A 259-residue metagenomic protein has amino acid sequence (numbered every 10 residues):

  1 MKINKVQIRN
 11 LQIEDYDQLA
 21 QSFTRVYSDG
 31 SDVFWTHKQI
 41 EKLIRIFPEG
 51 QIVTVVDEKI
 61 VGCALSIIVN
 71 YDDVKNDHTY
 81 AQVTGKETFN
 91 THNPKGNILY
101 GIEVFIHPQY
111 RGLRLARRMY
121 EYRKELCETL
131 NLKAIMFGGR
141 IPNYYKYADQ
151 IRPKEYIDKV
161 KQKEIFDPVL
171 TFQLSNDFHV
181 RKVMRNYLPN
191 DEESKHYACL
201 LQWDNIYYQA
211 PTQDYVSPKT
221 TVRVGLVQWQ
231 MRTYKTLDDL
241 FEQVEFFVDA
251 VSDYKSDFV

Functional and structural regions predicted by a protein language model:
M1-D77: Short amphipathic alpha-helix that is part of the acyltransferase structural core
K2, Q7-E14, T36, M119-L126 (+1 more regions): C-terminal/domain-terminus segments
L11, V104-I106: Hydrophobic adenine-recognition pocket in adenosine-nucleotide-binding enzymes
A64-E103, R118-E121, F137, I141-P168 (+3 more regions): Conserved acyl-donor/pantetheine-binding loop and adjacent beta-alpha core of acyl/acetyltransferases and related
I106, G112-C127, M136-F137: Conserved acetyl-CoA-binding loop-helix of GNAT-fold acetyltransferases
L126-T129, A250: Short alpha-helical functional segments enriched in proximate histidine and acidic residues
K133, H179, D257: Short acidic/polar active-site loop segments enriched in Thr and Asp
Q213-V259: Enzyme catalytic cores with a strong preference for nitrogen-chemistry domains
